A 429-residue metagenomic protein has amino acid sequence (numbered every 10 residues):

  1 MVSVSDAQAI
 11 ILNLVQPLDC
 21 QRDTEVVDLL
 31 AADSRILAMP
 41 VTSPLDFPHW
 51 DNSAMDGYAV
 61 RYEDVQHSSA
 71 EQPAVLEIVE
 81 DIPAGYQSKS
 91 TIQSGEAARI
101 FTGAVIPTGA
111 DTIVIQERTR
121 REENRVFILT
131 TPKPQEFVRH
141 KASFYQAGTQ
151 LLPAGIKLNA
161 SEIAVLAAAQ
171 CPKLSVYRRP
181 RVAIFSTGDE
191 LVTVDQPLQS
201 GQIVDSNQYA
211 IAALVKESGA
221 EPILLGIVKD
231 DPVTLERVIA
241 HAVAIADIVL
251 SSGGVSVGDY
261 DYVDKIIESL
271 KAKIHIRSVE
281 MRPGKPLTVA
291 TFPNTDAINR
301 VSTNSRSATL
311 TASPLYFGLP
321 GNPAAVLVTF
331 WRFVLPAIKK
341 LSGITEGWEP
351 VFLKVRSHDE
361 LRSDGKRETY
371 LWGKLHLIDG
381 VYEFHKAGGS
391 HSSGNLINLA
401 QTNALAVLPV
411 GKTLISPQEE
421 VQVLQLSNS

Functional and structural regions predicted by a protein language model:
M1-Q66: Intrinsically disordered, low-complexity, positively charged segments
M1-Q8, P172-N294, T311-L319, P323-T329: Helix-rich terminal scaffold detector
V2, R22-L30, S34, M39 (+2 more regions): Flexible glycine/proline-rich
V2-D6, T24-V27, A31, M55 (+23 more regions): Conserved active-site and cofactor/substrate-binding residues in soluble primary-metabolism enzymes
V2-V4, A59-L224, K229, G389-S390 (+1 more regions): Short, glycine/charged-enriched hinge/interface segments at domain edges or termini
A9-Q21, A38, T42, S143 (+15 more regions): Generic secondary-structure signature for well-ordered alpha-helical cores
D51-S53, S68-E71, K89-Q93, I106-P107 (+14 more regions): Solvent-exposed alpha-helices and their adjacent loops that cap or buttress functional pockets in soluble metabolic
